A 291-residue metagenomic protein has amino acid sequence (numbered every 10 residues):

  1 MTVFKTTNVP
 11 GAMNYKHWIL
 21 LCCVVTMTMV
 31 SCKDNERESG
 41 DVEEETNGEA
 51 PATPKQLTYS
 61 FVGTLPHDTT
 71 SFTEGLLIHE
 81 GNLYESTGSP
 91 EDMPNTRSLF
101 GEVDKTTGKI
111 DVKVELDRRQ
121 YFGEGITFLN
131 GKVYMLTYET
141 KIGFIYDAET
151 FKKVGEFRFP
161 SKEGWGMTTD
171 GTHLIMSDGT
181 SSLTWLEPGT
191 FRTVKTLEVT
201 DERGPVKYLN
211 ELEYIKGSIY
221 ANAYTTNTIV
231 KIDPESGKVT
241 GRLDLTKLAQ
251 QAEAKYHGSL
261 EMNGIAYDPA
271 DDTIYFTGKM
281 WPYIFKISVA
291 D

Functional and structural regions predicted by a protein language model:
T28-S31: C-terminal motif of bacterial Sec signal peptides marking the signal peptidase cleavage site
G48-T70, T107-D111: A short helix->beta-strand "capping" segment at the edge of beta-propeller domains
V62-L99, E115-T127, G278-M280: Beta-strand-rich domains and repeat architectures in extracellular enzymes and scaffolds, especially beta-propellers
T64-T69, V114-R119, E156-S161, E198-G204 (+2 more regions): Surface loop/turn motifs at the tips and blade-to-blade linkers of beta-strand repeat domains
T73, L209, H257-A266: Signature of short aromatic-glycine-proline-rich micro-motifs recurring in repeat-based ectodomains
E80-G81, N130-G131, G171-T172, K216-G217 (+1 more regions): Short coil/turn segments that connect the beta-strands within blades of beta-propeller domains
E85-P94, Y134-T140, M176-T180, A221-T225 (+1 more regions): Conserved beta-strand positions in repeat-built beta-propeller and related beta-rich domains
D104-G108, D147-F151, P188-F191, D233-G237 (+1 more regions): Short loop/turn segments that connect beta-strands within beta-propeller blades
